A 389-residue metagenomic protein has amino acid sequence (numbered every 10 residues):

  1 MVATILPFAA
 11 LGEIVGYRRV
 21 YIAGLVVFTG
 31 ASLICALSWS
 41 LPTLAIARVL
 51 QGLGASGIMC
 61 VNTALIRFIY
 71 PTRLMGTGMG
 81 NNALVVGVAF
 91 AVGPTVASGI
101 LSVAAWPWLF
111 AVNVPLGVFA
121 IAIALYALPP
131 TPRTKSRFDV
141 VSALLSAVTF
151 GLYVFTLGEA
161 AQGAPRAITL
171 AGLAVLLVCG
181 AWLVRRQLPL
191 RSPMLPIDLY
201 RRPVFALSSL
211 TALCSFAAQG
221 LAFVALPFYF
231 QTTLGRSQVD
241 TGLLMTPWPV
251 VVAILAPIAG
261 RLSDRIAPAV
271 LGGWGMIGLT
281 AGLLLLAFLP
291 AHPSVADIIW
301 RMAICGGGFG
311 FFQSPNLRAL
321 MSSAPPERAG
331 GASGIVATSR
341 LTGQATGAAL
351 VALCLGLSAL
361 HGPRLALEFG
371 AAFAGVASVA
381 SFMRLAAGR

Functional and structural regions predicted by a protein language model:
M1, F28, Q51-G52, M59 (+8 more regions): Structural signature of transmembrane alpha-helices in multi-pass secondary transporters
V2, T29-G30, L53, V114-I121 (+4 more regions): Small-residue-rich packing faces within the transmembrane alpha-helices of Major Facilitator Superfamily
V2-A9, P94, A256-G260, A348: Conserved kink/hinge residues within transmembrane alpha-helices of Major Facilitator Superfamily
A10-V141: Helix-loop-helix hairpins in multi-pass membrane proteins, especially solute transporters
Y21, F28, L44, F138 (+4 more regions): Hydrophobic alpha-helix/TM-entry signal in multi-pass membrane transporters
N62, V85, P165-G172, R191-R389: 12-transmembrane solute porter fold
V92-L101, L157, P227, G347-L355: Small-residue (Gly/Pro/Ala) motifs that create kinks and tight helix-helix packing interfaces
S102-T211, A218, R236, L244 (+1 more regions): Hydrophobic transmembrane-helix bundles of small-molecule transporters
